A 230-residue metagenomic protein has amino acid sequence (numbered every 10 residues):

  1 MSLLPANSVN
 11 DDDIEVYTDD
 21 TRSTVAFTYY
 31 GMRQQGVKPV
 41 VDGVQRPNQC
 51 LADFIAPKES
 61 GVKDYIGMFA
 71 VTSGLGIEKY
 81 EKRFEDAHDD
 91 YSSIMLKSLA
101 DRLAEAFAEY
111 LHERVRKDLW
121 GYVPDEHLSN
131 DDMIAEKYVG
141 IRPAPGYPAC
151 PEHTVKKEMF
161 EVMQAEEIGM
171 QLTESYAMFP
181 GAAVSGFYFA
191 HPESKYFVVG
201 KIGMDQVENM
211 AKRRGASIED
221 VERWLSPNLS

Functional and structural regions predicted by a protein language model:
M1-E15, V25-G31, P57, Y110-K212 (+1 more regions): Compositionally biased, low-complexity/repeat regions
M1-S93, S98, K117-L119, L128: Active-site loops and adjacent core secondary-structure elements that bind or stabilize anionic groups
T72-S73, F107, R214: Generic structural signal for hydrophobic core residues of well-folded globular domains
L99-D101, E105-R114: Acidic, metal/cofactor-coordinating or nucleic-acid-engaging core segments within structured domains
L99-R102, S217-V221: Short C-terminal domain-edge/linker segments immediately following a structured domain
N228-S230: C-terminal anchoring/interaction modules
